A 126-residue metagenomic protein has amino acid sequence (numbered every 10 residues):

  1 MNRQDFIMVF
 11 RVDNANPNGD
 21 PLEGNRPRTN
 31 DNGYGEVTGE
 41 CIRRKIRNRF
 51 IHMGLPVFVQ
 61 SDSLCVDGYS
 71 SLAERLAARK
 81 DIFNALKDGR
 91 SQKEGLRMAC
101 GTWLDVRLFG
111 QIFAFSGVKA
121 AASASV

Functional and structural regions predicted by a protein language model:
M1-V126: RNA-binding basic/glycine-rich loop and surface signature characteristic of RAMP-family CRISPR effectors
